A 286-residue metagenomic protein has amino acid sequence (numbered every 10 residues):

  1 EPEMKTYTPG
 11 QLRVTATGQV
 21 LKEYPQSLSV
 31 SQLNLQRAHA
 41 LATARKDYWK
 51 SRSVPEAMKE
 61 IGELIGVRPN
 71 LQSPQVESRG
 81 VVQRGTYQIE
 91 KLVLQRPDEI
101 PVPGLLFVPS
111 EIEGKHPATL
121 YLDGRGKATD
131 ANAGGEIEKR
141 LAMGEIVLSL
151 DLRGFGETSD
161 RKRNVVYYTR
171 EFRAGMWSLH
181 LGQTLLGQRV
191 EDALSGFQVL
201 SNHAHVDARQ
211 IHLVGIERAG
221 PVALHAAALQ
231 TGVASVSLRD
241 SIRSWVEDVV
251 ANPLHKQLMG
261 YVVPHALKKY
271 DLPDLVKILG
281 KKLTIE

Functional and structural regions predicted by a protein language model:
E1-P103, F107-P117, R125-G135, L141-I146 (+3 more regions): Alpha/beta-hydrolase-fold serine-hydrolase catalytic core, especially in secreted/extracellular enzymes
K91, L224-A226: Generic detector of contiguous secondary-structure segments
G104, L200, H212-A223: Gly/Ala-rich beta-loop-alpha elbow adjacent to hydrolase catalytic centers
R140, A226-A227: Aromatic pocket-lining residues of Rossmann-like dinucleotide-binding sites
D151, V214, R239-D240: Alpha/beta-hydrolase-fold catalytic nucleophile elbow
